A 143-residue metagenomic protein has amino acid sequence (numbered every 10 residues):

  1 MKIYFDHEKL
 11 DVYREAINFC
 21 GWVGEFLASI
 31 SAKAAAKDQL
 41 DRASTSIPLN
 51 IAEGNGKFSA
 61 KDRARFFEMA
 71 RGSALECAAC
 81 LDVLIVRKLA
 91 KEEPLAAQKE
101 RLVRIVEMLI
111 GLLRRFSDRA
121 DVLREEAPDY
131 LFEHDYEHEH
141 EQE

Functional and structural regions predicted by a protein language model:
M1-E143: Amphipathic alpha-helical assembly/interaction segments
